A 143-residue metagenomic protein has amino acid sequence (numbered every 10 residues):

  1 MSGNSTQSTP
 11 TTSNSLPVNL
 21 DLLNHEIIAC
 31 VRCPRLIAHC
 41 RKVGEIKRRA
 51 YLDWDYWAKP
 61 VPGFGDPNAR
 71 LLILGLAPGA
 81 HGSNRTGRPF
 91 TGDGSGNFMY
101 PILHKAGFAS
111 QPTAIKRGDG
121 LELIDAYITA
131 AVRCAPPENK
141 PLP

Functional and structural regions predicted by a protein language model:
P17-P143: A polyanion-binding, active-site-adjacent surface
